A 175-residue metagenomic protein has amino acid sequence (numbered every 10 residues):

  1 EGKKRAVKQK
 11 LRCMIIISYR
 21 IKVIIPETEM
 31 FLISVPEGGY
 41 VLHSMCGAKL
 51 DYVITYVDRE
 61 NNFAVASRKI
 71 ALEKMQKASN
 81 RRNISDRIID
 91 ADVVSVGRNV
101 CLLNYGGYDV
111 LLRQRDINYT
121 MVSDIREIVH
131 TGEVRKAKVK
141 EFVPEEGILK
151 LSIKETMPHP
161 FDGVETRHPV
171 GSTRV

Functional and structural regions predicted by a protein language model:
E1-V175: Single-stranded RNA-binding regions, centering on S1/OB-family and related RNA-binding modules
